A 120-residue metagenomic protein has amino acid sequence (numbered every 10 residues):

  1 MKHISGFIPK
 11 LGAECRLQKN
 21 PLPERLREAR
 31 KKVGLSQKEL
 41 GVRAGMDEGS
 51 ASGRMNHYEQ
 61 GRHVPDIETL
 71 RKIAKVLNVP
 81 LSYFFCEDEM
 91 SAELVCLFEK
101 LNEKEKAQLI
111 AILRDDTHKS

Functional and structural regions predicted by a protein language model:
M1-P21: A detector for short, charged/polar N-terminal pre-domain segments
N20, K31-K32, V64: Short amphipathic helical patch at the helix-1/turn junction of helix-turn-helix
E24-R43: Short basic helix-loop element that most often maps to the first helix and adjoining turn of HTH DNA-binding modules
L26, Q37, S52, I67-L70: Helix-turn-helix DNA-binding elements, focusing on the entry/boundary residues of the two helices that contact DNA
G45-V64, C86: Recognition helix of helix-turn-helix/homeodomain-like DNA-binding domains that insert into the DNA major groove
D66-R71, K75-E93: Short C-terminal boundary/hinge segments that cap the last helix of small helical domains
D88-S120: Interfacial/linker helices and their anchor residues that mediate assembly or domain coupling
